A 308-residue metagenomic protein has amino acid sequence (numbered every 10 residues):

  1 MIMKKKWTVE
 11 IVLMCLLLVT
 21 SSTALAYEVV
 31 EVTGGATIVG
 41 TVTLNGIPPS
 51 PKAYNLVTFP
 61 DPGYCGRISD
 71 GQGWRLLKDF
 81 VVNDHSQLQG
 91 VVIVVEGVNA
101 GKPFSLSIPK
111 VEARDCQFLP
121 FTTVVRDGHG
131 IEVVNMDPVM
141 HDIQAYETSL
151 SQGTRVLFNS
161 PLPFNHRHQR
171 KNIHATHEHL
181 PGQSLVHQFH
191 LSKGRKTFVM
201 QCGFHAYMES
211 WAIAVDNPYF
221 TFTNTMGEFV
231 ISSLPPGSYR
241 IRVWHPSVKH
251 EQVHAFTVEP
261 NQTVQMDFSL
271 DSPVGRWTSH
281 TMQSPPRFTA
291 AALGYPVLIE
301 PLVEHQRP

Functional and structural regions predicted by a protein language model:
M1-M3, L16, P308: Composition-driven recognition of long, C-terminal low-complexity regions enriched in serine/threonine
I2-V12: Bacterial N-terminal signal peptides that target proteins for export
I11-T20: Bacterial N-terminal signal peptides
S21-L25: Hydrophobic alpha-helical membrane-insertion segments, chiefly the h-region of N-terminal signal peptides
A26-P308: Extracytoplasmic copper-binding redox domains, predominantly the cupredoxin/blue-copper superfamily
